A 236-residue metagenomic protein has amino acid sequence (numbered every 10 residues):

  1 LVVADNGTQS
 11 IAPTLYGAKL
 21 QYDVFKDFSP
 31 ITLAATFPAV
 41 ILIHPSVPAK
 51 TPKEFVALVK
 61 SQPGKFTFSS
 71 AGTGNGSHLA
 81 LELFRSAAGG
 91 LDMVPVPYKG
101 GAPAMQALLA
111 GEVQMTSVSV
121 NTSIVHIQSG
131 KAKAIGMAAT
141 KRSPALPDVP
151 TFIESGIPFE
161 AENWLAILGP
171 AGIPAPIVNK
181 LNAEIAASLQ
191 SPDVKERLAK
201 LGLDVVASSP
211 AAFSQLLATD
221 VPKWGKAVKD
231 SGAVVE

Functional and structural regions predicted by a protein language model:
L1-V3, Q62-F66, L109-V118, K131-A134 (+1 more regions): Alpha-to-beta junction loops
V3-A4, L33, Y98, S117-S119 (+2 more regions): Short beta-strand and adjacent tight-turn residues that come in two discontinuous sequence segments and form the edges
D5, T51, G111-E112, S119 (+6 more regions): Conserved functional loop/turn residues at catalytic and ligand-binding sites
N6, T14-P103, F152, E162-R197: Hinge/capping helix and adjacent helix->loop/strand transition within the periplasmic-binding protein
D23-L33, S69, D92-V96, Q114 (+2 more regions): Short beta-strand->loop
L83, A102-V113, N121-K131, A218-D220: Short helices/loops that flank or line small-molecule/ion binding pockets
A175-E236: An extracytoplasmic/periplasmic, membrane-proximal ligand-sensing/linker region
